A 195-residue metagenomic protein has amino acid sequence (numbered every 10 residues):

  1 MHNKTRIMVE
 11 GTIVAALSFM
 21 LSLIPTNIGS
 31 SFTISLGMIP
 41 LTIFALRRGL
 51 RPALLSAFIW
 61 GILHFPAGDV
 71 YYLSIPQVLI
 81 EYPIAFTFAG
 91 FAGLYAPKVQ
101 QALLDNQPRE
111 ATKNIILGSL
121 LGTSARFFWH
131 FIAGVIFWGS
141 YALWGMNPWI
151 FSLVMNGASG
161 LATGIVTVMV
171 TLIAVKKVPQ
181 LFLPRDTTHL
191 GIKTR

Functional and structural regions predicted by a protein language model:
M1-A15, P148-R195: Alpha-helical transmembrane segments and their cytosolic interface
M1-R47, R51-L55: Hydrophobic transmembrane alpha-helices
R6-M20, P76-V135: Short helix-perturbing small/polar motifs within transmembrane alpha-helices
T12-A16, I39, L54, F58 (+7 more regions): Residue-level signature of the transmembrane alpha-helical core of multi-pass small-molecule transporters
F19-I34, I59-Y95, W138-S140: Interfacial aromatic-anchored transmembrane helix boundaries in multi-pass membrane proteins
S22, A96, H130, G134-A142 (+3 more regions): Juxtamembrane/transmembrane-helix interface segments of polytopic membrane transporters
L46-R48, F91-Q100, A174-Q180: Structural signal for the C-terminal ends of transmembrane alpha-helices and the immediately following loop
R51, K113-I116, I150: Residues that define the loop-to-transmembrane-helix transition and helix capping in multi-pass membrane transporters
